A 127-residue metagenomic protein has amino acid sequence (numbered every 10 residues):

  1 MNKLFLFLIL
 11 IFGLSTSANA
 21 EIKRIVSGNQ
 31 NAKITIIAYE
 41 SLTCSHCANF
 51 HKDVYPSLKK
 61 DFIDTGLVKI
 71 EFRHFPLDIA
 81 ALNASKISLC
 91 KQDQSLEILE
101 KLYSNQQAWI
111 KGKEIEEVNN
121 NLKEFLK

Functional and structural regions predicted by a protein language model:
L4-L14: Sec-dependent N-terminal signal peptides
A20-I34: A short beta-strand-turn-helix
T35, E40-T43: Short pre-active-site segment immediately N-terminal to redox-active cysteine/selenocysteine motifs in thiol-based
E40, A48-L126: Structural alpha/beta surface segment adjacent to cysteine/selenocysteine redox centers across thiol/disulfide enzymes
